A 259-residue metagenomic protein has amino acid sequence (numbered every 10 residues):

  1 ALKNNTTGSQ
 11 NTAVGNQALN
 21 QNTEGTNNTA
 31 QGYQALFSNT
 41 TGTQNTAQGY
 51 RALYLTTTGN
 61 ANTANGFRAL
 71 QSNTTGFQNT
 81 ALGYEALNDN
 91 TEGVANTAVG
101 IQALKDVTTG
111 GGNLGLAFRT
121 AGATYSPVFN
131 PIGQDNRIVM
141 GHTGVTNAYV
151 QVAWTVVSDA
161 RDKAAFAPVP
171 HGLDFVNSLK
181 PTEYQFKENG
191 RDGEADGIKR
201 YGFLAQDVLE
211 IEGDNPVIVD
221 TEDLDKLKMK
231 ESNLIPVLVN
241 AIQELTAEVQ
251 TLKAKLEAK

Functional and structural regions predicted by a protein language model:
A1-D159: Glycine- and small/polar-enriched repetitive beta-structure motifs of secreted/surface proteins
D106, G144-P168, G172-F175, E244-K259: Glycine-rich, low-complexity segments
G172-E183, E188: Acidic, glycine-rich loop-and-strand cores that form catalytic or ligand-binding grooves in diverse globular domains
D174, Q206, P236-N240: Feature representing long, continuous alpha-helical segments
G197, G202: Glycine-rich phosphate/pyrophosphate-binding loop and adjacent beta-alpha nucleotide/cofactor-binding cores
D207-L224: Active-site and glycan-interaction determinants of carbohydrate-active enzymes
V219-K259: C-terminal intramolecular chaperone/auto-processing assembly modules
